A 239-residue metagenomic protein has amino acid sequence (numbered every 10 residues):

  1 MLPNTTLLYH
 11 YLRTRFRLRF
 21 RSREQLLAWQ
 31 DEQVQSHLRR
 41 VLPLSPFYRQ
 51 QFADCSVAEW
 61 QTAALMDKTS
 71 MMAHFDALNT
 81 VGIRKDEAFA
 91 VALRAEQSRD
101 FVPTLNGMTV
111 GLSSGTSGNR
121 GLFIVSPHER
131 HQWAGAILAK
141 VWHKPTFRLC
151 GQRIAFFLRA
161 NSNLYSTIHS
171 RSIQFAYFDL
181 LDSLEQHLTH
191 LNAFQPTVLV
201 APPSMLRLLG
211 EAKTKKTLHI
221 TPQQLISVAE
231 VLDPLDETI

Functional and structural regions predicted by a protein language model:
M1-L112, G118-G135, A139-F147, A160 (+2 more regions): Nucleotide 5′-phosphate-binding alpha/beta core
M1-P46, S170-I239: Active-site glycine/GP-rich loop and adjacent strand/helix microenvironment that borders small-molecule binding pockets
F101, H143-P145, Y165-S166, L188-T189 (+1 more regions): Short, flexible, glycine/charge-rich loop motifs used to bind or transfer phosphoryl groups or to couple energy/partner
T109, G121, Q152-R153, Q174 (+2 more regions): A generic secondary-structure signal marking the coil-to-beta-strand transition
T116-S117, T197: Ser/Thr-centric signal marking residues that sit in or immediately flank functional binding/regulatory motifs
G121-F123, H131-W133, N161-T167, L208-L209 (+1 more regions): Short, well-ordered, mixed-charge alpha-helical segments that flank or form enzyme active sites
I124, A155-F157, L199-A201: A structural signal for short, well-ordered beta-strand segments and their strand-loop junctions that often border
L138-L180: Conserved AMP-binding loop of ANL adenylate-forming enzymes
